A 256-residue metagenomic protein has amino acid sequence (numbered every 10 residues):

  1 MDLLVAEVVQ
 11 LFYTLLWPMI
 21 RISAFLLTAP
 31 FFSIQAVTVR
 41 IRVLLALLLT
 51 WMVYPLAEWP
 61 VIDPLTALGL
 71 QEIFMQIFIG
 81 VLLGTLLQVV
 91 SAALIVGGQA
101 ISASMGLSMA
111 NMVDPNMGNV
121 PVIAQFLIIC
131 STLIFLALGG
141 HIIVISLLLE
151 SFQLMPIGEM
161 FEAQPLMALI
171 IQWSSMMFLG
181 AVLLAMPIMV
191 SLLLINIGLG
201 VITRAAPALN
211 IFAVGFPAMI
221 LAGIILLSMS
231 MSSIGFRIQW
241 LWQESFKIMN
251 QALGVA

Functional and structural regions predicted by a protein language model:
M1-A256: Hydrophobic alpha-helical segments and their helix-loop boundaries in membrane and membrane-proximal proteins
